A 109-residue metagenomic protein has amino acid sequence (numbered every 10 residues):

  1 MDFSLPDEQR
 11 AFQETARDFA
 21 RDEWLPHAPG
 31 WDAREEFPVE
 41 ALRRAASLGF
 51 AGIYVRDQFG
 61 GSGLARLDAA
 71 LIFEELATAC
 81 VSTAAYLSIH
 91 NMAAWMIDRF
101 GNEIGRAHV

Functional and structural regions predicted by a protein language model:
M1-L87: Amphipathic, small/basic residue-rich leader segments at the start of a protein or domain
A84-G105: N-terminal glycine-rich flavin-associated loop
A107-V109: Conserved small/polar residues in nucleotide/adenosyl-binding loops
